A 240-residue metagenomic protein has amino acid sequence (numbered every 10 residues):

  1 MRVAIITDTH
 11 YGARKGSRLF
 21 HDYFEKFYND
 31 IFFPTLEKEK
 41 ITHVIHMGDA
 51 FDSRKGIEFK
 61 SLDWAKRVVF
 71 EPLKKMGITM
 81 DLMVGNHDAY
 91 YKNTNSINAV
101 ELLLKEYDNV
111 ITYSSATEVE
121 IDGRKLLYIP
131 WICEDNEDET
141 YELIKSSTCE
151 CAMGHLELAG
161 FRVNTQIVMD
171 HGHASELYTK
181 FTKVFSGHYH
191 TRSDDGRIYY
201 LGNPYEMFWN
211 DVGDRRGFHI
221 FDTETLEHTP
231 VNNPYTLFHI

Functional and structural regions predicted by a protein language model:
M1-V3, H43, R124-K125, E150-C151 (+1 more regions): Structural motif
R2, T9, A13-E118, L177-F181: Core catalytic region of metal-dependent phosphoesterases/phosphodiesterases, especially metallo-beta-lactamase-like
A4, D81, I111-S114, L127 (+2 more regions): General small-molecule cofactor/ligand-binding pocket signal
D8, V44, D49, A65 (+6 more regions): Divalent metal-coordination and catalytic microenvironments
H10-R14, D52-K55, L82-T94, V119-E120 (+4 more regions): Active-site environment of divalent metal-dependent phosphoester hydrolases
D88-E176, P204, I220, E224-T225: Conserved catalytic scaffold of divalent metal-dependent phosphoesterases
N164-T229: Conserved beta-sheet core of the metallophosphoesterase superfamily
E224-I240: A short C-terminal boundary segment appended to hydrolase-like catalytic domains
